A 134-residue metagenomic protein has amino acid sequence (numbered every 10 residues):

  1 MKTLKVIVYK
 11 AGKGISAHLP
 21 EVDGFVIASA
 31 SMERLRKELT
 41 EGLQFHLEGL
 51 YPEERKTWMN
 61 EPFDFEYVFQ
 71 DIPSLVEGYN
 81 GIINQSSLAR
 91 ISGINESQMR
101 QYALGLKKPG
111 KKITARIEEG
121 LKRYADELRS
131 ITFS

Functional and structural regions predicted by a protein language model:
M1-E54: DNA-contacting interfaces and partner/effector-binding or oligomerization modules in DNA-centric proteins
M1-T3, E41-K112, D126-S134: Short, charged, surface-exposed hinge/linker loops at domain edges that act as mobile lids or interdomain connectors
V8, I15, L121-T132: C-terminal alpha-helix/helix-terminus motif
A11, A17, A28-A30, A89 (+3 more regions): A sequence-composition feature that detects small, non-aromatic residues
L35, T114-E118: Hydrophobic micro-packing sites on short alpha-helices
